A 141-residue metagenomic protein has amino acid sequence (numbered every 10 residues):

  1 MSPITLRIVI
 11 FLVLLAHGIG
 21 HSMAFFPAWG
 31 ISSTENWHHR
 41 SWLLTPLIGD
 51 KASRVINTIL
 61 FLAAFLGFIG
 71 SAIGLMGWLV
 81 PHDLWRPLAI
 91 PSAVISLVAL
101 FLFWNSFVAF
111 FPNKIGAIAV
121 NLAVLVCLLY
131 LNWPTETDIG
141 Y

Functional and structural regions predicted by a protein language model:
S2-Y141: Membrane-interface extramembranous regions
